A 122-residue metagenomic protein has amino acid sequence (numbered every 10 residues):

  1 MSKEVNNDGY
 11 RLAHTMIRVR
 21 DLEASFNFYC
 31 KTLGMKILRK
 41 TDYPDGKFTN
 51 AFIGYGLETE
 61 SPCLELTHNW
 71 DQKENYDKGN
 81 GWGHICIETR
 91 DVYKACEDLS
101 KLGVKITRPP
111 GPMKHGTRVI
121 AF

Functional and structural regions predicted by a protein language model:
M1-G9, H14, L38-D42, F52 (+1 more regions): Vicinal oxygen chelate
I17-A24: Short acidic-aromatic low-complexity motifs
S25-C30, L99: Conserved active-site tyrosine of GNAT-family acetyltransferases
K36-Y76, F122: Conserved short beta-strand elements that form part of the metal-binding/catalytic scaffold of enzyme active sites
W82: Flexible, small-/acidic-enriched active-site or ligand-binding loops
